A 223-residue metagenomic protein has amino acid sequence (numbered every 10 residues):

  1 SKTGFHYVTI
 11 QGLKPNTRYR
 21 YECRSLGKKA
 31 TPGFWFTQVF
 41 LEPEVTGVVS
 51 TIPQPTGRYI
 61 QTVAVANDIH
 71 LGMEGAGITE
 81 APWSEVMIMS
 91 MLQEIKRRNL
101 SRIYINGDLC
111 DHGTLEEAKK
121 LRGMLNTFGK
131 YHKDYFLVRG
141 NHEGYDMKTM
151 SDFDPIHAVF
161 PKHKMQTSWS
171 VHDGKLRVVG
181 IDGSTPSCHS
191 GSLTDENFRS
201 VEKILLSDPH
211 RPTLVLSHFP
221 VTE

Functional and structural regions predicted by a protein language model:
S1-Q54: Beta-strand-enriched, solvent-exposed domains that form extended recognition/catalytic surfaces
Y19, D68, I103, D108 (+5 more regions): Divalent metal-coordination and catalytic microenvironments
S25, G33-V49, L115-D208, P212: Extended active-site neighborhood of metal-dependent phosphoesterases/phosphodiesterases
W35-E116: N-terminal active-site segment of His-dependent metallophosphoesterases
I60-M73, K175-T185, L214-L216: Active-site-proximal beta-strand elements of phosphoester/diester hydrolases
I69-G72, L109-H112, N141-D146, S184-S187 (+1 more regions): Solvent-exposed loop/turn segments at secondary-structure junctions within structured extracellular/periplasmic domains
E74-W83, M147-D154, E223: Short, flexible/disordered intra-domain loops and linkers
H210-E223: Active-site-proximal segments of metal-dependent phosphoesterases and phosphodiesterases across multiple
